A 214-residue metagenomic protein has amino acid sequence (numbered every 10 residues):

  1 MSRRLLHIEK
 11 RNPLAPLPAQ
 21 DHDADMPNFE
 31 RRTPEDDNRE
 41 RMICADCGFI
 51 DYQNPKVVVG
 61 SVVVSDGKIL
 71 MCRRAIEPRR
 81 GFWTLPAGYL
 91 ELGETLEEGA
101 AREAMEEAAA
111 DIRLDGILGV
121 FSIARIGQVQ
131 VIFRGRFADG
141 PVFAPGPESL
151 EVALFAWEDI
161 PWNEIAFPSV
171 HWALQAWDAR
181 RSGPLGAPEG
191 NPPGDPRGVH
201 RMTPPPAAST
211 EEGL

Functional and structural regions predicted by a protein language model:
S2-P34, A176-R181, P192-L214: A broadly conserved sequence feature marking short terminus-proximal activation segments in nucleic acid-centric
P18-G60: Acidic, metal-coordinating catalytic segment for phosphate/diphosphate chemistry, firing primarily on the Nudix
I43, L70-M71, T84, R113 (+2 more regions): Conserved beta-strand segments that form the floor/walls of ligand-binding pockets within enzyme and binding domains
N54-V58, V64-D66, P78-R80, L85 (+2 more regions): Short connector loops at helix/strand junctions that flank enzyme active sites, especially segments positioning acidic
K56, R74, I165: Surface loops and adjacent helix of pleckstrin homology
V64-E106: Conserved Nudix-box catalytic region and its N-terminal flanking loop in Nudix hydrolases and closely related
L90-A176, R180, P184-L185, G198-L214: Unchanged
A187-G190: Charge-rich, low-complexity linker and terminal segments
